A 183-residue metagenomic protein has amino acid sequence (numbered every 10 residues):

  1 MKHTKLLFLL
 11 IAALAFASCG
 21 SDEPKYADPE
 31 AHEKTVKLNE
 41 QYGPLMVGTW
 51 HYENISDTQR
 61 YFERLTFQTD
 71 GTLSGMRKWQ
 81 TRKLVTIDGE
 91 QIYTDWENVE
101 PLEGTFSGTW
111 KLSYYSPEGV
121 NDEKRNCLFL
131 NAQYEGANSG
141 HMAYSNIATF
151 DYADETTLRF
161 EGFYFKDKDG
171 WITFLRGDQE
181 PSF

Functional and structural regions predicted by a protein language model:
M1-L7: Bacterial N-terminal signal peptides that target proteins for export
A15-S18: C-terminal motif of bacterial Sec signal peptides marking the signal peptidase cleavage site
G20-E23: Bacterial signal peptide processing site
Y26-H51: N-terminal helix-cap/turn-to-beta initiation motif at the start of protein domains
Y26-T35, D95-S116, D154-F183: Edge beta-strand at a domain terminus
M46, L65-S74, T149-R159: Short, solvent-exposed coil/turn segments at beta-strand boundaries
R60-E123: N-terminal glycine/threonine-rich, aromatic-flanked beta-hairpin/loop signature
D122-T149: An anionic, turn-rich surface loop/hairpin at beta-sheet edges that serves as a generic interaction/coordination patch
